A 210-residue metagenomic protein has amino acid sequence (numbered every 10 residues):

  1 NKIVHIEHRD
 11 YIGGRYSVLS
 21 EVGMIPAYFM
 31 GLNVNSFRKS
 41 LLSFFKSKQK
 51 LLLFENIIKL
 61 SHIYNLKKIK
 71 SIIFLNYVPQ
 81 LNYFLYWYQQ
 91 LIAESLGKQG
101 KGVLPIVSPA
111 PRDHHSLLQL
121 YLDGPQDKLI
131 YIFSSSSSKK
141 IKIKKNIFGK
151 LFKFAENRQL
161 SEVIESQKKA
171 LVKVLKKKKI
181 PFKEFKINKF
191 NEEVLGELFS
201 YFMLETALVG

Functional and structural regions predicted by a protein language model:
N1-I130, G210: Active-site phosphate/pyrophosphate-binding segments
G23, S200-F202: Hydrophobic alpha-helical segments
L52-L66, K70, I180-F182, I187-S200: Acyltransferase loading domain of fatty acid and polyketide assembly lines
Q80-K186, F190-L198, E205-G210: C-terminal catalytic subdomain
